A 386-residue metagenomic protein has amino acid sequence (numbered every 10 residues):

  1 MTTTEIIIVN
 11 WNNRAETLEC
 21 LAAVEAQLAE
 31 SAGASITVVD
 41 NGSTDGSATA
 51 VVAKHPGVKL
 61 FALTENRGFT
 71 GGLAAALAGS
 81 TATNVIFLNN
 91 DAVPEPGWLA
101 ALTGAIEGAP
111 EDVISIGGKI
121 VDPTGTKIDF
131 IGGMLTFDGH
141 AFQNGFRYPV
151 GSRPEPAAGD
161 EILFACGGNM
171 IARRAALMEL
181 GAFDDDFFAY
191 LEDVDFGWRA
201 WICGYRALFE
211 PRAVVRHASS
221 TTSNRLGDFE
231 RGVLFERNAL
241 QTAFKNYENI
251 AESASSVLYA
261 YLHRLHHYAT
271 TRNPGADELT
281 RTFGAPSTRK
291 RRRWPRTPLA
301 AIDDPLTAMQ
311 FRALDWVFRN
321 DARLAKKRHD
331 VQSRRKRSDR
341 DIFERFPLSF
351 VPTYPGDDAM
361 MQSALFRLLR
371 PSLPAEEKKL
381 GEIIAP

Functional and structural regions predicted by a protein language model:
A23, D40-T49, E65: A conserved acidic beta->alpha catalytic loop
A23-G33: Short, acidic, metal-binding catalytic loop of nucleotide-sugar glycosyltransferases
A62-S80, N90: Glycine-rich, basic loop-to-helix element that forms the pyrophosphate-binding segment of sugar-nucleotide handling
V85: Short aromatic/hydrophobic "clamp" motif used to bind/position activated sugar donors
V93-H140: Conserved donor NDP-sugar-binding/catalytic core segment of glycosyltransferases
K127-I128, F137-F142, Y148-A175, N224-R225: A recurrent flexible, glycine/aromatic-enriched loop bordering the glycosyltransferase active site that acts as
L163-V214: A short, conserved alpha-helix in the catalytic core of glycosyltransferases
R206-A325, R334, R340-R345: Active-site-adjacent helix/loop segment of glycosyltransferases that harbors family-specific signature motifs
